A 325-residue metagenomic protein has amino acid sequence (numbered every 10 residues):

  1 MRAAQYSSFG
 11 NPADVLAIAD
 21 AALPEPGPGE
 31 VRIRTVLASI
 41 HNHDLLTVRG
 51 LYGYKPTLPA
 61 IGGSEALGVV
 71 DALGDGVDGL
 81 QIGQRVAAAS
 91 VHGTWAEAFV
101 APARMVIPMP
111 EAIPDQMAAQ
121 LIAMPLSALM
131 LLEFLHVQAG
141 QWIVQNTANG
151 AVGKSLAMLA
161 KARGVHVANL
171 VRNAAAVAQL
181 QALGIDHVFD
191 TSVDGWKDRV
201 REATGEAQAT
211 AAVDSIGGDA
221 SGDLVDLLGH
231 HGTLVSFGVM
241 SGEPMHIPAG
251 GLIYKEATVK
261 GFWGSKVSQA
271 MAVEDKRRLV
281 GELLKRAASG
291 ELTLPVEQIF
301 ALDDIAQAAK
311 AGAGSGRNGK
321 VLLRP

Functional and structural regions predicted by a protein language model:
M1, L284, E291-Q298, A306-P325: C-terminal capping/lid region of NAD(P)-dependent oxidoreductase domains
A22-S39, L51-G93: Glycine-rich beta-strand-centered segment in the early N-terminal region that forms part of a ligand/cofactor-binding
R34, L46, R85-T147: NAD(P)H dinucleotide-binding glycine-rich loop of Rossmann-like/cofactor-binding domains, especially the beta1-alpha1
Q81, L121-V193: Mid-domain Rossmann-like dinucleotide-binding core that forms the NAD(H)/NADP(H) cofactor-binding site
R85, W142, H166, G232-T233 (+1 more regions): Short glycine-centered segments of the SAM/dcSAM-binding site in methyltransferase folds
T94-A96, R172-Q179, P244-A249: Short, glycine/polar-rich helix-capping loops at beta-to-alpha or helix-loop-helix junctions that flank or form
W196-E206: Short amphipathic alpha-helix with an adjacent loop that forms part of the alpha/beta core around
D219-E291, R324-P325: Glycine-rich phosphate-binding loop and adjacent beta-alpha segment of Rossmann(oid) nucleotide-cofactor-binding
